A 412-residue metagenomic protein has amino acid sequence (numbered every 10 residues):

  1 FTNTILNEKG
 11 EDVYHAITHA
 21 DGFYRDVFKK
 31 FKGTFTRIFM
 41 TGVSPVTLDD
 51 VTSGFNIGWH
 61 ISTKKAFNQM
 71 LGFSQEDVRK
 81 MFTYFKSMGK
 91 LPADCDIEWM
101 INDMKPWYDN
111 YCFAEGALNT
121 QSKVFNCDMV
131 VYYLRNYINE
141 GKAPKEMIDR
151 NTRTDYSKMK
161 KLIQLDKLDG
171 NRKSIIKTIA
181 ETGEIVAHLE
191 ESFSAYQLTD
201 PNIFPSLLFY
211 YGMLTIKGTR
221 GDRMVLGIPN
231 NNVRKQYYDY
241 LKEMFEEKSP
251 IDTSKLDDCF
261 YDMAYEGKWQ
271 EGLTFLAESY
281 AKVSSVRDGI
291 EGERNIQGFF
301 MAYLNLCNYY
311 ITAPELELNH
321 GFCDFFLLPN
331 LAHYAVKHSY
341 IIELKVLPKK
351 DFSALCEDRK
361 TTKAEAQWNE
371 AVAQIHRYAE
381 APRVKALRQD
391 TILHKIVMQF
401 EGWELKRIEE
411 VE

Functional and structural regions predicted by a protein language model:
F1-I17: Conserved P-loop NTPase "ATPase switch" module shared by AAA+ and STAND
T2, V43-D50, Q69, D77 (+5 more regions): Conserved nucleotide-binding/hydrolysis micro-motifs of P-loop NTPases
E8-D12, K29-T36, M88-P92, L306-I311 (+2 more regions): Secondary-structure transition/capping motifs at alpha-helix termini and the adjoining loop/turn into the next element
V13-I38, Y378: Substrate-engagement module of ASCE P-loop NTPases
F31-F55, V397-G402: A short beta-strand-to-loop transition that corresponds to the Sensor-1 phosphate-sensing loop of AAA+ P-loop ATPases
T47-G54, I61-R135: Amphipathic alpha-helical segments of the small helical/lid subdomains adjacent to P-loop NTPase cores
G58, V124-A373, R377-A379, R407-E412: Extended alpha-helical interface modules used as scaffolds for assembling large macromolecular complexes
R383-E412: Domain-level recognition of nuclease-like catalytic cores that cleave nucleotide substrates
